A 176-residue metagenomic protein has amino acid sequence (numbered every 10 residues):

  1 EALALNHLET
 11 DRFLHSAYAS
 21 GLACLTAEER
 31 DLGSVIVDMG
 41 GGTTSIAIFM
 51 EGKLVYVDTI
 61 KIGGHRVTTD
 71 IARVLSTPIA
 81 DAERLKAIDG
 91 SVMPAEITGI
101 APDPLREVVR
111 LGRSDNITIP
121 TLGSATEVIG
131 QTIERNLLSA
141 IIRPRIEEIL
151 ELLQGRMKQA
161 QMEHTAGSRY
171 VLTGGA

Functional and structural regions predicted by a protein language model:
E1-V35, K53, P78, D89-E96 (+3 more regions): Nucleotide/phosphate-binding catalytic cleft detector across ATP-hydrolyzing and phosphate-transferring enzymes
L3, D38, I71, L153 (+1 more regions): Residue-level signature of catalytic and energy-coupling elements of molecular machines, predominantly ATP/GTP-dependent
L25-Y56, I71: Gly/Thr-rich phosphate-binding beta-strand-loop-beta motif of the actin/hexokinase/Hsp70
M39, I48-M50, D58-T59, T121 (+2 more regions): Active-site proximal loops enriched in glycine and acidic residues that flank catalytic Cys/His/Asp and coordinate
Y56-D58, T68, A80-D81, L150-L152 (+1 more regions): Extended hydrophobic-aromatic, low-complexity segments
K61-L85: A conserved active-site cap/scaffold subdomain adjacent to cofactor or substrate pockets
T69, N136, A140, P144-E151 (+1 more regions): Feature representing long, continuous alpha-helical segments
S168-A176: Glycine-rich beta-strand-to-loop/alpha-helix junction loops that act as flexible
